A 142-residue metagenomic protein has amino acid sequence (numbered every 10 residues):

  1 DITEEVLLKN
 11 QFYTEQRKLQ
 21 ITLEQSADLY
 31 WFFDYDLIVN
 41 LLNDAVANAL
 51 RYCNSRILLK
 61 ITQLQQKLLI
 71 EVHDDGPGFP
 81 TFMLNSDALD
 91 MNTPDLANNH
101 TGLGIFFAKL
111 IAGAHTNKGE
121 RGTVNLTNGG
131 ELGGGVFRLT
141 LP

Functional and structural regions predicted by a protein language model:
Y13-T22: Short conserved segments within the C-terminal catalytic ATPase subdomain
Y30-F33: Conserved micro-motifs of the catalytic ATP-binding
I38-V39: A residue-level detector for a conserved hydrophobic packing site within the catalytic ATP-binding domain
N43-D44, N48: Conserved polar catalytic motif of the HATPase_c/GHKL fold
R56-Q66: Short beta-strand/loop element within the Bergerat-fold HATPase_c
H73-N99: Glycine-rich/acidic phosphate-handling loop/turn and adjacent ATP-lid/helix of nucleotide-binding kinase/ATPase domains
A97-L110: Glycine-rich phosphate-binding loop
G113-G129: Glycine-rich ATP-binding loops of the HATPase_c
